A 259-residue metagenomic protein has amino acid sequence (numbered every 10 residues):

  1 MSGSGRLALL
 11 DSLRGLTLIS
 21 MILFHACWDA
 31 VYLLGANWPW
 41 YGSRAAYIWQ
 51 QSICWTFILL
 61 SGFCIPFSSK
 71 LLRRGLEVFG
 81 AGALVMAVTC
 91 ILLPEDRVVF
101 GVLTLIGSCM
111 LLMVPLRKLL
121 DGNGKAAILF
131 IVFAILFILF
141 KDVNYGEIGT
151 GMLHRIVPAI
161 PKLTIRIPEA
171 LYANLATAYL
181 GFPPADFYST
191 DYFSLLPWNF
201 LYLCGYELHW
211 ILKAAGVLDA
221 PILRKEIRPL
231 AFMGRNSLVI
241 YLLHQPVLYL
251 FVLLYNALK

Functional and structural regions predicted by a protein language model:
M1-K259: Alpha-helical transmembrane segments and their immediate juxtamembrane cytosolic regions
